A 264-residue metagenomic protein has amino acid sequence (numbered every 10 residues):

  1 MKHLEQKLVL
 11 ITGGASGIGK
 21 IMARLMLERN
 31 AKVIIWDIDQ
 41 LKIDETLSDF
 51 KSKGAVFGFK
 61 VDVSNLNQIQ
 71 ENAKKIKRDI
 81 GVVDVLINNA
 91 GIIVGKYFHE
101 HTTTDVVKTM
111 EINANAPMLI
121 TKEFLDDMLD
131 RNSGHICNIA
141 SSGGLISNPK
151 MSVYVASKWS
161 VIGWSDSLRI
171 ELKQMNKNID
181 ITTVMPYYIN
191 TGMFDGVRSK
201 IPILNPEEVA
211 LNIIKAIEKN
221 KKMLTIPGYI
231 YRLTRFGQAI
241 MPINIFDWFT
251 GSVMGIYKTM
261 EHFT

Functional and structural regions predicted by a protein language model:
K2-I34: Canonical Rossmann dinucleotide-binding motif of NAD(H)/NADP(H)-dependent dehydrogenases/reductases, specifically
A31-E45: Conserved glycine-rich Rossmann-like NAD(P)H-binding loop of the short-chain dehydrogenase/reductase
Q40-L41, K60-E71, T103: The beta1-alpha1 cofactor-binding region of Rossmann-like NAD(H)/NADP(H)-dependent oxidoreductases
Y97-F98, T102-V107: Substrate-binding pocket helix/loop in short-chain dehydrogenase/reductase
T121, S157: Active-site helix of classical SDR
S141: Residue(s) in the substrate-gating loop at a strand-loop-helix junction that position the organic substrate next
T183, R198-R235: C-terminal helical subdomain
